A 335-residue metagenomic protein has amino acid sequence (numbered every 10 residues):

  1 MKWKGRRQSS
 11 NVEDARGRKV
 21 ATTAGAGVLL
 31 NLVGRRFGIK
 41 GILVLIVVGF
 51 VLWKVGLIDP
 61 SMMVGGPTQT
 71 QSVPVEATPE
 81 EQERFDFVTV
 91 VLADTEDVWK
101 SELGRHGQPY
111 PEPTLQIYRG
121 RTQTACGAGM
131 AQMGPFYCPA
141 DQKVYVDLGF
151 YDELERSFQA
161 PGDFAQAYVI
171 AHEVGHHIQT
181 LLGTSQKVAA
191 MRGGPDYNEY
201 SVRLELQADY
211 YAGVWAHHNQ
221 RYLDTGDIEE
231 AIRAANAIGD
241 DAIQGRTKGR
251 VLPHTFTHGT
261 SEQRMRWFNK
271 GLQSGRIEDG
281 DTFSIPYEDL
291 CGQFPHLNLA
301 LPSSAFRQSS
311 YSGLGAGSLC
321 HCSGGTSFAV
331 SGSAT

Functional and structural regions predicted by a protein language model:
M1-E76: Long amphipathic alpha-helical segments used for membrane anchoring, targeting, substrate engagement, or oligomerization
V51-K54, I58-G127, G292-A334: A metal-dependent hydrolase signature that marks the N-terminal structural subdomain at the beginning of catalytic folds
P79-Y110, L115, D196-E199, R203-Q244: Short helix/loop segments within enzyme catalytic domains that coordinate or immediately flank catalytic cofactors
W99, Y168-L181, D209, G213 (+1 more regions): Active-site recognition of the HExxH zinc-binding catalytic motif
R121-D147: Catalytic zinc-binding patch centered on the HExxH motif and its immediate surroundings that defines zinc-dependent
F150-Y168, E199-Y200: Short pre-active-site segment immediately N-terminal to the catalytic Zn-binding motif
V174-A189, N219-Q220: Catalytic Zn2+-binding segment of zinc metalloproteases
G239-R307, Y311, S318-L319: Pan-zinc metallopeptidase signature
